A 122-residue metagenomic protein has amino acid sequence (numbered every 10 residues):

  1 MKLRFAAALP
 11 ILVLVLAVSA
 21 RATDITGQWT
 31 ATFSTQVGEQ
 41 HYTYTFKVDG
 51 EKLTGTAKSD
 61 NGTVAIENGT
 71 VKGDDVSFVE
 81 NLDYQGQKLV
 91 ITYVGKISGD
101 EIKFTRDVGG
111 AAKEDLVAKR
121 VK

Functional and structural regions predicted by a protein language model:
M1-L9: Bacterial N-terminal signal peptides that target proteins for export
A8-A17: Bacterial N-terminal signal peptides
V18-A22: Sec/Tat signal peptide C-region and signal peptidase I cleavage site
T23-K122: Central antiparallel beta-sheet cores of small beta-barrel/beta-sandwich binding domains
